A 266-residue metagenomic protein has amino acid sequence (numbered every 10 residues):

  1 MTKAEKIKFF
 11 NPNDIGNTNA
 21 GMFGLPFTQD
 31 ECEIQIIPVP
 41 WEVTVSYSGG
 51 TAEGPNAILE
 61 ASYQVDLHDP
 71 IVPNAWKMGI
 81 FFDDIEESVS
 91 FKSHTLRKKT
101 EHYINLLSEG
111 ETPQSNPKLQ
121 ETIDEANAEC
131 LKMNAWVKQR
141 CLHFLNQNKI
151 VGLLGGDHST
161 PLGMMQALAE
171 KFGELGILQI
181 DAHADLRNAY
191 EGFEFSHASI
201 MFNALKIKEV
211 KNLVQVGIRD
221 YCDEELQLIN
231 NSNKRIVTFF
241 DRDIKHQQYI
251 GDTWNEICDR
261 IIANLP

Functional and structural regions predicted by a protein language model:
T2-P266: Conserved alpha-helical scaffold segments that buttress catalytic/binding sites
